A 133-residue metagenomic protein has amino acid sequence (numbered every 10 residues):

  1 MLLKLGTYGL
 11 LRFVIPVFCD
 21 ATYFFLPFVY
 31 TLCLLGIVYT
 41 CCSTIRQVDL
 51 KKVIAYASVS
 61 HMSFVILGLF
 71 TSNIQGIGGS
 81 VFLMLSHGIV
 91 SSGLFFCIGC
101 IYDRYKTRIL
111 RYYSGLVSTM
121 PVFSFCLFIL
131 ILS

Functional and structural regions predicted by a protein language model:
M1-C19, Y23-S133: Functional transmembrane alpha-helices
